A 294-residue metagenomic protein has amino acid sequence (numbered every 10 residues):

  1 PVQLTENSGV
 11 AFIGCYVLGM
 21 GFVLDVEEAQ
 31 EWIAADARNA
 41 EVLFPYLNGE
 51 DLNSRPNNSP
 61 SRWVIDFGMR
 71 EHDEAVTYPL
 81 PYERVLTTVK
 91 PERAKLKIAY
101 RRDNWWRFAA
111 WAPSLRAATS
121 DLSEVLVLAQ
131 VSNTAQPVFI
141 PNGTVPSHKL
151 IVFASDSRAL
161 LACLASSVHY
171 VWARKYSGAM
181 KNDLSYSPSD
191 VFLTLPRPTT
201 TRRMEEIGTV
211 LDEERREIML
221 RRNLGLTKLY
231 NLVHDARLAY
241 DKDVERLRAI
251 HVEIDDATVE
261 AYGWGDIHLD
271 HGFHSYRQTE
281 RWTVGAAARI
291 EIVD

Functional and structural regions predicted by a protein language model:
P1-D294: S-adenosyl-L-methionine
